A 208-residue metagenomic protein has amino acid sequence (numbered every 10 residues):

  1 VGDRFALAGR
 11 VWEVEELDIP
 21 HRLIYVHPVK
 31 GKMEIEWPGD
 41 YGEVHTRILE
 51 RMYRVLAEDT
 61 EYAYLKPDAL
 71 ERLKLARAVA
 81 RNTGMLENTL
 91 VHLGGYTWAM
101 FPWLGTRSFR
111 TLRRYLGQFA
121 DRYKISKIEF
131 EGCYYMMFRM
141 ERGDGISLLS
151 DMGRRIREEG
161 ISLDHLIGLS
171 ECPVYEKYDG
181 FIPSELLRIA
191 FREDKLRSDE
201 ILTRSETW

Functional and structural regions predicted by a protein language model:
V1-W208: C-terminal effector modules of nucleic-acid-centric enzymes and ribosome-associated factors
